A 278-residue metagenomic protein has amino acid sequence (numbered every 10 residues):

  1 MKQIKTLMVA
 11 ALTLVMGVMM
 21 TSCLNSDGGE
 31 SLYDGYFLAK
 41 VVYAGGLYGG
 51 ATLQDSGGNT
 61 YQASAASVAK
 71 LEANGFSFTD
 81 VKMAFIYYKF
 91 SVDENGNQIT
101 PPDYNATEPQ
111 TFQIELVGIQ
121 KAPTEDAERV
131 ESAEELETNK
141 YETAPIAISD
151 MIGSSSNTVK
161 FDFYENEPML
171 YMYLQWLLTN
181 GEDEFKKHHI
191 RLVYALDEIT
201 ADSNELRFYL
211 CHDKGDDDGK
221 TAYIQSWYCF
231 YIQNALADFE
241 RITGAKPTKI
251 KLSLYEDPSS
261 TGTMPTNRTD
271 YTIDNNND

Functional and structural regions predicted by a protein language model:
M1-I4, T13-G46: Bacterial Sec-dependent N-terminal signal peptides
A44-Q54: Short aromatic-glycine-enriched beta-strand elements
G58-S77: Beta-strand/loop nucleic-acid-binding surfaces
N74-G118: Flexible glycine-rich surface loops and low-complexity tracts that mediate binding to linear polymers
P101-Q175: Surface-exposed beta-loop interaction hotspot
D150-K220: Short helix-loop boundary/capping segments
H212-I250, L254-D257: Short, solvent-exposed, Trp/other aromatic-anchored flexible loops in extracytoplasmic proteins
P258-D278: Short beta-strand elements
